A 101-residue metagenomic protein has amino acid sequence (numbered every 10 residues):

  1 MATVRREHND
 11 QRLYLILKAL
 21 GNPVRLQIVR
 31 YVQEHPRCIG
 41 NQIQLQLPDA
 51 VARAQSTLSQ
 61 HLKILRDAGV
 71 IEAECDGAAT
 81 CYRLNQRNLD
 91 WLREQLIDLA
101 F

Functional and structural regions predicted by a protein language model:
M1-L13, Q27-H35, R83-F101: Amphipathic alpha-helical dimerization/coiled-coil segments that flank or bridge DNA-binding/regulatory modules
R5, E72-A73: Short secondary-structure boundary/capping segments
Q11, C75-D76: Short glycine-enriched loop/turn motifs at secondary-structure junctions
K18-R53, D76, T80-N88: N-terminal helix-turn-helix DNA-binding core of bacterial DNA-binding proteins
S56: Key DNA-contact positions within bacterial/archaeal DNA-binding proteins
L62-K63: Short, hydrophobic-biased segments on the C-terminal half of alpha helices that form "recognition helices"
R66-E72: A short, conserved structural fragment
